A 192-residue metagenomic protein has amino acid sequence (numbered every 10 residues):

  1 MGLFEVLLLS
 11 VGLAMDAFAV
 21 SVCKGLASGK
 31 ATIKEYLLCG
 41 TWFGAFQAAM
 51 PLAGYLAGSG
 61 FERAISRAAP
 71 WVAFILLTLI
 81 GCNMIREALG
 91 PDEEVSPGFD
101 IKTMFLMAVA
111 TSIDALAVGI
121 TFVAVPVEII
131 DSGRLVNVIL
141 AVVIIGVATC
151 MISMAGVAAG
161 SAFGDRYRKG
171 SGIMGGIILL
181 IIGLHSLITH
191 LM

Functional and structural regions predicted by a protein language model:
G2-S59, V125-I139: Juxtamembrane transmembrane-helix termini in multi-pass membrane transport proteins
V6-L7, Y36-T41, W71-F74, M104-F105 (+3 more regions): Hydrophobic alpha-helical transmembrane segments
L13-K24, I85-E87, I113-V118: Short helical (or helix-break) motifs at transmembrane helix termini and adjacent helical loops in multi-pass membrane
A14, G44, A48-L52, L56 (+5 more regions): Hydrophobic/small/kink-forming positions within alpha-helical transmembrane segments of polytopic membrane proteins
S21-K34, C82-V95, S153-Y167: C-terminal ends of transmembrane helices
A49, A53-Y55, A110-V125, L180-M192: Hydrophobic alpha-helical transmembrane segments in multi-pass integral membrane proteins
R63-L89, T149, Y167-M192: Selective transmembrane alpha-helices of multi-pass membrane proteins
R67, C82-S112: Alpha-helical multi-pass membrane helix bundles of inner-membrane/thylakoid proteins, especially permease cores
